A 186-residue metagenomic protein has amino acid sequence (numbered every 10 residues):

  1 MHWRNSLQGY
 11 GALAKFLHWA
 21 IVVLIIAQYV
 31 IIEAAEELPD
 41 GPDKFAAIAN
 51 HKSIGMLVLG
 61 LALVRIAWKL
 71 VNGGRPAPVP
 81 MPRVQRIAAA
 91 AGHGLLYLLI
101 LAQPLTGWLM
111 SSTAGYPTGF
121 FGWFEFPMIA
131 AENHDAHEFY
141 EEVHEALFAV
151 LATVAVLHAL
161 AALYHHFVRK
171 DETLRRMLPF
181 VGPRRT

Functional and structural regions predicted by a protein language model:
M1-T186: Membrane-embedded alpha-helical bundles that constitute the cytochrome b-like, heme-associated redox core of multi-pass
